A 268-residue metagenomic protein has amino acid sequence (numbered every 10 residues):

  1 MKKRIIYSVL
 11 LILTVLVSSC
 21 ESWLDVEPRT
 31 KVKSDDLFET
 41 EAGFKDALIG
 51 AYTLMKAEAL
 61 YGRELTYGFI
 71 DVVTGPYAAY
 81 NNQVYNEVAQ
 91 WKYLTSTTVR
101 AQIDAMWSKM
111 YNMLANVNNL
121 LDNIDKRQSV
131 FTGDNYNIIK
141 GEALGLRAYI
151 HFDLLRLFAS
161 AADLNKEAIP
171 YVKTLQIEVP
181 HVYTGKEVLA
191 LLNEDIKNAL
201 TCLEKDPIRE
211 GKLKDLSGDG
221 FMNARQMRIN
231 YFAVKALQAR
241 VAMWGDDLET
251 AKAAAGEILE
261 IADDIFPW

Functional and structural regions predicted by a protein language model:
M1-P28: Bacterial Sec-dependent N-terminal signal peptides
C20-F69, A255, A262: Membrane-proximal, proline-rich intrinsically disordered regions
K45, Q83-F158, E178-K186, L203: Conserved, well-structured interaction surfaces
D46, A89, R228, M243-W268: Hydrophobic-face positions in mid-chain alpha helices that act as interaction patches
L48, L114-V117, L189, I196 (+2 more regions): Inward-facing hydrophobic residues that define packing positions of alpha-helical scaffold repeats
L120, I124, L154-L155, A199 (+3 more regions): Alpha-helical solenoid scaffolds that mediate protein-protein interactions, centered on TPR/SEL1-like repeats but also
T132-I139, E167, V188, N223-Q226 (+1 more regions): Structural signature of alpha-solenoid helical repeat junctions
L155-A162, P207, W244-D246: Short coil/turn linking the two alpha-helices of tandem helical-hairpin repeats
